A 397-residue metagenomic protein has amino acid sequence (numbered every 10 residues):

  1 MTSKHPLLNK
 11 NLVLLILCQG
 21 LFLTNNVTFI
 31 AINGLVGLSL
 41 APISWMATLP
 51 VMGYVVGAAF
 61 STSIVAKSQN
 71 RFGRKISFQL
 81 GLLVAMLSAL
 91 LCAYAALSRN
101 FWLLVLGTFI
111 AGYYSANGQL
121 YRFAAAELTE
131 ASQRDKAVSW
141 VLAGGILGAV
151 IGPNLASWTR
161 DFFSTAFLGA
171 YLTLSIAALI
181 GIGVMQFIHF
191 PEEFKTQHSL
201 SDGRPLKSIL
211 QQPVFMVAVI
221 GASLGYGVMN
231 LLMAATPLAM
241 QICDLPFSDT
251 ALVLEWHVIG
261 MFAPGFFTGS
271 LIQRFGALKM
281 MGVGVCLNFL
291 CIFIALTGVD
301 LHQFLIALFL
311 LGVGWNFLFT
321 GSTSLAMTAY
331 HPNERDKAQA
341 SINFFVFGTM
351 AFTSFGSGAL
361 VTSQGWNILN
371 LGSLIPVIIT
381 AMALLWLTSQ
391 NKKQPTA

Functional and structural regions predicted by a protein language model:
M1-N9, F190-V219: Juxtamembrane intracellular "pre-TM" segments in multi-pass secondary transporters
G20, F101-A116, Q303-F317: Hydrophobic core of transmembrane alpha-helices in multi-pass small-molecule transporters, especially MFS/SLC-type
N33, S115-T129, F317-Y330: Intracellular juxtamembrane helix-capping segments at the cytosolic ends of symmetry-related transmembrane helices
S61-R74, A263-A277, V361: Helix-to-loop junctions at the C-terminal end of transmembrane segments in multipass secondary transporters
L83-S98, L287-V299: C-terminal ends and interior cores of transmembrane alpha-helices in multi-pass membrane transporters/permeases
S98-L103, W140-Q186: Helix-loop-helix hairpin linking two adjacent transmembrane segments in secondary transporters
V105-G144: Cytoplasmic helix-loop-helix junction between adjacent transmembrane helices in 12-TM secondary transporters
S175-K195, A383-T388: C-terminal membrane-cytosol helix-exit motif in multi-pass small-molecule transporters
